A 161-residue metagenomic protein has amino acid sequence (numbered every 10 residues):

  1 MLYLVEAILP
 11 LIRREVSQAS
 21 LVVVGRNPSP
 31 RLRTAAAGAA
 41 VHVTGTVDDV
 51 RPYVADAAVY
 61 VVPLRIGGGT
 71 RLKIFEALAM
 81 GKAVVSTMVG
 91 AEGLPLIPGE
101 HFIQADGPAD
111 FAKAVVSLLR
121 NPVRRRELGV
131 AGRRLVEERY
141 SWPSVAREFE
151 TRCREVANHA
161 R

Functional and structural regions predicted by a protein language model:
M1-D56: Conserved catalytic-core segment of nucleotide-activated headgroup transferases in glycan assembly
D48, I66-G67, A83, V89-E92 (+1 more regions): Flexible glycine-rich beta->alpha loop in the catalytic core of nucleotide-sugar glycosyltransferases
P52-G69, M80-A83: Acidic donor-binding loop of glycosyltransferase active sites
K73-E76, A83-T87: Short hydrophobic beta-strand element within catalytic cores of glycosyltransferases and related nucleotide-activated
M88-Q104: Short acidic/histidine- and often glycine-rich active-site loop of Leloir-type glycosyltransferases that engages
F102-A109, S117-P122: Conserved acidic donor-binding segment of nucleotide-sugar-dependent glycosyltransferases
R124-E138, E148-T151: A short, well-ordered alpha-helix in the C-terminal region of glycosyltransferases
W142-R161: C-terminal alpha-helical cap of glycosyltransferases
